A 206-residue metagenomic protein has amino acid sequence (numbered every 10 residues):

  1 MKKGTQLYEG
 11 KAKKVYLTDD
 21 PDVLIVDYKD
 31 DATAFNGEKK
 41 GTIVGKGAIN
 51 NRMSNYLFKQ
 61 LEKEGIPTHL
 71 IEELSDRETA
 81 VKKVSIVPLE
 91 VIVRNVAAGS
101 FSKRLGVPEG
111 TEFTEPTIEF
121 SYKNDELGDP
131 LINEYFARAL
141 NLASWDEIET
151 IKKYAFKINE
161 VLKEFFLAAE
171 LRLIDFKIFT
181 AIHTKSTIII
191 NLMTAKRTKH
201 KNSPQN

Functional and structural regions predicted by a protein language model:
M1-S121: Active-site loop/lid in soluble adenylation, ligation, and acyl-transfer enzymes
L24-V26, N124-Y135: Short coil-to-beta-strand
E38-A48, L131-Y154: Short histidine-centered catalytic/ligand-binding loop motif
I71-R77, F166-A181: A short glycine-rich, hydrophobically flanked beta-strand micro-motif that places a catalytic Asp/Glu for divalent metal
V93, L173-T194: Conserved metal-phosphate-binding beta-hairpin within the catalytic cores of diverse ATP-dependent phosphoryl-transfer
T111, M193-N206: C-terminal helix-cap and adjacent tail motif
T111-G128, N159-R172: Phosphate-binding core of ATP-grasp and ATP-grasp-like enzymes
L142-I174: A long amphipathic alpha-helix within ATP-dependent nucleotide-binding catalytic cores
